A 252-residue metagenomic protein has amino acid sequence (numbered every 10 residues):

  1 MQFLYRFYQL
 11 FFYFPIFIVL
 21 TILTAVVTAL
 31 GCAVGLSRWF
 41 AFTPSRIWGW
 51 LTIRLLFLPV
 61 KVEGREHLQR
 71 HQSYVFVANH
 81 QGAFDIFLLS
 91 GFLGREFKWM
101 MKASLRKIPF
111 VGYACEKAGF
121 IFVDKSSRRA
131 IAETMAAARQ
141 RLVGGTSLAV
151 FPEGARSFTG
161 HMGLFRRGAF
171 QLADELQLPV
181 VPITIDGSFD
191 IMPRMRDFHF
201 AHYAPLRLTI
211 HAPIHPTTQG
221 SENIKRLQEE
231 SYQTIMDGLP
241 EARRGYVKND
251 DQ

Functional and structural regions predicted by a protein language model:
M1-C32, T43, E66-Q69, K225-Q252: Membrane-interfacial terminal anchoring regions of lipid-handling membrane enzymes
L4, A132-Q252: Non-catalytic C-terminal accessory region of glycerolipid acyltransferases and related lyso-lipid remodeling enzymes
T21-F42, I53-L56, E63, R70-R128: Catalytic core of membrane glycerolipid acyltransferases/transacylases, capturing the structured, soluble-facing
T43-P44, R106, A132, L164: Residue-level recognition of alpha-helix initiation/capping sites
T52-I53, C115, R141, A173: A generic structural signal for well-ordered alpha-helical segments
V60-V62, L208: Generic structural signal for residues in well-ordered beta-strands
